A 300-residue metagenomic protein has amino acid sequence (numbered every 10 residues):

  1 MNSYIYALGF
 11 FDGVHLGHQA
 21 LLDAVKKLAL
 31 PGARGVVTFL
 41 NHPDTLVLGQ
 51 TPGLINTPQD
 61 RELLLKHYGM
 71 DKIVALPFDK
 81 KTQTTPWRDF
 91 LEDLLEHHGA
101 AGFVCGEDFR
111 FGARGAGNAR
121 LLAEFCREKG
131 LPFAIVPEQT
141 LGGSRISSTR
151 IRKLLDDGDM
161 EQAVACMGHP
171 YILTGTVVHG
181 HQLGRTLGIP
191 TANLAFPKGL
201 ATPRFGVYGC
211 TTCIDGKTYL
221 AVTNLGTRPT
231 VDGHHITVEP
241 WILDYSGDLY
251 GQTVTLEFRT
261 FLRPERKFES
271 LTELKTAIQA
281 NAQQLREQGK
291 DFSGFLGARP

Functional and structural regions predicted by a protein language model:
N2-P58: N-terminal catalytic cores of NTP/NDP-binding nucleotidyl/phosphoryl-transfer enzymes
H15, L65, F103, A163 (+2 more regions): Residue-level signal for inorganic ion chemistry
A20, D60, Q162-H169, E273-A280 (+1 more regions): A non-catalytic, amphipathic alpha-helix used as a structural packing/dimerization or gating element in enzyme scaffolds
V36, A75, I135-V136: A structural preference for short, hydrophobic beta-strand core positions in alpha/beta folds
P43-K129: N-terminal Rossmann-like or analogous alpha/beta NTP/dinucleotide-binding catalytic cores that position adenine
C126-G226: Glycine-rich, Lys/Arg-enriched anion-binding loops that position phosphate/diphosphate groups for phosphoryl
G180-P300: Phosphate/ribose-recognition catalytic cores of enzymes acting on nucleotide-derived substrates
